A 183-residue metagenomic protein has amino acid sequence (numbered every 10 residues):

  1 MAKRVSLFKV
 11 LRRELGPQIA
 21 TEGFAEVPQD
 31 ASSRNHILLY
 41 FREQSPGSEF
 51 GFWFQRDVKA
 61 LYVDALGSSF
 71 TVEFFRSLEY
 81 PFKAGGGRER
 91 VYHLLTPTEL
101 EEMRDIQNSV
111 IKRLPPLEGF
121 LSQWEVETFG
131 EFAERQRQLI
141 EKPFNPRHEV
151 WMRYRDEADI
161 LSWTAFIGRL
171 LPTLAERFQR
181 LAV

Functional and structural regions predicted by a protein language model:
M1-E14, E26-V183: Intrinsically disordered, low-complexity regulatory regions enriched in serine/threonine/proline and acidic residues
I19: Acidic, metal-coordinating catalytic segment for phosphate/diphosphate chemistry, firing primarily on the Nudix
